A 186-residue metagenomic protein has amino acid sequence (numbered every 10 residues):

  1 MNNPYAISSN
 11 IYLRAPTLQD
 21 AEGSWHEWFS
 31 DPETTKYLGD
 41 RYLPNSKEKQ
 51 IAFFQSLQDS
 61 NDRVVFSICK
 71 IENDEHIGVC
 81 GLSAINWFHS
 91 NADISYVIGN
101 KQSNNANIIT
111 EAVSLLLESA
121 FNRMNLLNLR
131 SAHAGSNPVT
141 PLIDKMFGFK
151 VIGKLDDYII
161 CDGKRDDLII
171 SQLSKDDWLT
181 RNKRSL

Functional and structural regions predicted by a protein language model:
M1-A21, D31, V65, C69-L186: Acyl-donor (CoA/ACP) binding surface of acyl/acetyltransferases
L18-E22, H26, K47, I51 (+1 more regions): An amphipathic alpha-helix signature
E27, T35, I51-A52, V64 (+1 more regions): Short non-domain terminal segments
F29-S30, G39, Q55, G148: A generic structural signal for secondary-structure junctions that act as hinges or helix/strand caps at the edges
S30-T34, L43, D59, D176: Residue-level marker of structural boundaries
E33-F53: Conserved GNAT-fold acetyl-CoA-binding loop/helix
L43-K47, S56-D59, V97-G99: Juxtamembrane/interface motifs at transmembrane-helix termini
Q55-S67: A short helix-loop-beta-strand connector motif used in the catalytic cores of GNAT acetyltransferases and, in some
